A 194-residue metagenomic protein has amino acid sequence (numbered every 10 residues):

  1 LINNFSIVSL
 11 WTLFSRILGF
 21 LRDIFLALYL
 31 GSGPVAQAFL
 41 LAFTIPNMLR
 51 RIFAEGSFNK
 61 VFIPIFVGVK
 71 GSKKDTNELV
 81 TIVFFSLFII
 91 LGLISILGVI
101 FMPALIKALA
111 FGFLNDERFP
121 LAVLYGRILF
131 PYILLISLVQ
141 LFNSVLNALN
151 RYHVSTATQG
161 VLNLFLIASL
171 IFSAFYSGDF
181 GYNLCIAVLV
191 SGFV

Functional and structural regions predicted by a protein language model:
L1-V194: Membrane-embedded alpha-helical bundles of multi-pass transporters/translocases, especially carrier/permease families
